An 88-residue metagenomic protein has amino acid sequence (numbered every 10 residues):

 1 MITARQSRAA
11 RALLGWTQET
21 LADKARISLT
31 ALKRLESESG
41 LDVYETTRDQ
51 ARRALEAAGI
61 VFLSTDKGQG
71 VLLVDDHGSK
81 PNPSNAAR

Functional and structural regions predicted by a protein language model:
M1-I2: A detector for short, charged/polar N-terminal pre-domain segments
S7-T20, P81-N82, A86: Short basic helix-loop element that most often maps to the first helix and adjoining turn of HTH DNA-binding modules
A9, D23, R34, R53: DNA-binding alpha-helical recognition surfaces that contact promoter or target DNA
R26-V43: Recognition helix of helix-turn-helix/homeodomain-like DNA-binding domains that insert into the DNA major groove
T30, L41, L55, V74-D75: Short Asp/Glu-rich motifs
E45-F62: DNA major-groove recognition helix of helix-turn-helix/homeodomain DNA-binding modules
I60-R88: Helix-turn-helix/homeodomain-like alpha-helical modules used for DNA recognition and transcription-factor dimerization
